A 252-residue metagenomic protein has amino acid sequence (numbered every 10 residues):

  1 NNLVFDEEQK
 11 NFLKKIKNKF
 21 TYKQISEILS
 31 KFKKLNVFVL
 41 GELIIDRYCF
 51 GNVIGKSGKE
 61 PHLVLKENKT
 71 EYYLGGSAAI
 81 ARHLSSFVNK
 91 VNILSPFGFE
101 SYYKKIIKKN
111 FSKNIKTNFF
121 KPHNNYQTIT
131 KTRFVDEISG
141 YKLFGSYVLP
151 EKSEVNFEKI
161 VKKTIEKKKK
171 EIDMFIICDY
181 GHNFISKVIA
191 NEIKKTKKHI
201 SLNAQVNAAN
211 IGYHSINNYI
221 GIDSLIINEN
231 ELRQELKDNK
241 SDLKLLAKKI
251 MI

Functional and structural regions predicted by a protein language model:
L3-I16, K34, I45-I176, T196: Conserved N-terminal subdomain of the carbohydrate kinase-like
K23-K34: A short acidic-Thr-Gly-centered motif at the start of a beta-strand
F32, K169, I216-I220: A short, aliphatic-rich alpha-helical micro-motif
N36-F38: Conserved beta-strand elements of the Class I
E42-L43, Y180, V206: Active-site metal-binding loops of divalent metal-dependent hydrolases
F99, Y180-I185: Glycine-rich phosphate-binding loops at beta-strand->alpha-helix junctions
K187-I252: Conserved phosphate/ATP/ADP-binding segment of small-molecule kinases
